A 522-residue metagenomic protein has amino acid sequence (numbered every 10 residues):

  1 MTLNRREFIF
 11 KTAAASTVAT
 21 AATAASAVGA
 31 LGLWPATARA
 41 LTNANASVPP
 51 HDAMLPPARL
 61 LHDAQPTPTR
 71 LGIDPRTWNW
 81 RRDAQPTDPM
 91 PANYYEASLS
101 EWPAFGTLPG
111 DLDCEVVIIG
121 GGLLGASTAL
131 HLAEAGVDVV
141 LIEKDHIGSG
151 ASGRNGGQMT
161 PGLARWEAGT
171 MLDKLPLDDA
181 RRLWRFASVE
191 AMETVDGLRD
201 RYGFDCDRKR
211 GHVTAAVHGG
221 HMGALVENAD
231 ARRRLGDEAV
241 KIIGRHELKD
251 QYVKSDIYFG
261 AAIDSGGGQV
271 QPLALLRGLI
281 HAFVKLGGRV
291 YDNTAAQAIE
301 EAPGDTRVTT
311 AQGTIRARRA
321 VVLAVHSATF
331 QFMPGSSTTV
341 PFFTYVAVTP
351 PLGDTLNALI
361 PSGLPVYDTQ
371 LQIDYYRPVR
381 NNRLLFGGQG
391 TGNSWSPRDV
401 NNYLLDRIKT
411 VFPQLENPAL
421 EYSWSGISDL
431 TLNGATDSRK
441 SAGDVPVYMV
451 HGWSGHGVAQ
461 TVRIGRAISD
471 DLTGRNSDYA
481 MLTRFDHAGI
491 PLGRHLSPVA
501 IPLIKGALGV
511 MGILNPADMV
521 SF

Functional and structural regions predicted by a protein language model:
T2-T20, G32-C114: Extreme N-terminal leader/targeting segments of oxidoreductases
L112-C114, A311-A320: Core beta-strand elements of the Rossmann-like FAD/NAD(P) dinucleotide-binding domain in flavoenzyme oxidoreductases
V116-V140: N-terminal Rossmann-like FAD-binding beta1-loop-alpha1 element of flavoenzymes
A135-R154: Glycine-rich FAD pyrophosphate-binding loop
G157, Y202-K209, A296, I315-D354 (+1 more regions): Active-site substrate-recognition segment that forms the wall of the catalytic cavity or substrate channel
D173-A282: Rossmann-like flavin
A261-A311: Helical element adjacent to the flavin cofactor pocket in flavoenzyme catalytic cores
N402, D406, Q414-A507: C-terminal catalytic lobe of FAD-dependent flavoproteins
